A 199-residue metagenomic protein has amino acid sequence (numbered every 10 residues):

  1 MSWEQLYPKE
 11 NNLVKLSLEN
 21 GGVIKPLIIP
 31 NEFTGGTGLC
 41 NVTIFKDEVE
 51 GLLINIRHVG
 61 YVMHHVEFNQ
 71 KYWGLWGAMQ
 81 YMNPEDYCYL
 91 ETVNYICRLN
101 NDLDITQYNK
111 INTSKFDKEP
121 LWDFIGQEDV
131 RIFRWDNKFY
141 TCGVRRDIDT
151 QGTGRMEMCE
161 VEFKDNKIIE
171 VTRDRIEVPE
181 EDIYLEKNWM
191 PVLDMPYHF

Functional and structural regions predicted by a protein language model:
S2-F199: Beta-propeller domains
